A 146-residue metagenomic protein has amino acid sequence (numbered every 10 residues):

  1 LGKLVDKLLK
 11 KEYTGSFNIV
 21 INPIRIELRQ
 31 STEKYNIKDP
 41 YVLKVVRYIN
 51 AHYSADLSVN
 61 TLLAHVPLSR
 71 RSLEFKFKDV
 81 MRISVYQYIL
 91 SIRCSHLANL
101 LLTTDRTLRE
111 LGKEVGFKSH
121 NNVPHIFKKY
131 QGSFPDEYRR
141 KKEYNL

Functional and structural regions predicted by a protein language model:
L1-G2, D6, V42, C94 (+1 more regions): Short, amphipathic alpha-helical "lid/cap" segments that border enzyme active or binding sites
L1-K34: Flexible loop/turn connectors
K7-E12, H52, S133, K141: Generic structural signal for alpha-helix termini and adjacent loop/cap motifs
I26, T61-L68, L73, F77 (+3 more regions): Append "Primarily bacterial transcriptional regulators
T32-V42, N121-L146: …primarily DNA-binding HTH/wHTH and HhH modules…
I37-V45, L90-R93: N-terminal positioning helix adjacent to the helix-turn-helix/winged-helix DNA-binding module
K44-T61, F77-M81, A98-T107, F127 (+1 more regions): Basic, amphipathic alpha-helical hairpins
N60, D79-K118, R140-L146: Terminal helix-turn-helix DNA-binding modules in bacterial transcription factors
